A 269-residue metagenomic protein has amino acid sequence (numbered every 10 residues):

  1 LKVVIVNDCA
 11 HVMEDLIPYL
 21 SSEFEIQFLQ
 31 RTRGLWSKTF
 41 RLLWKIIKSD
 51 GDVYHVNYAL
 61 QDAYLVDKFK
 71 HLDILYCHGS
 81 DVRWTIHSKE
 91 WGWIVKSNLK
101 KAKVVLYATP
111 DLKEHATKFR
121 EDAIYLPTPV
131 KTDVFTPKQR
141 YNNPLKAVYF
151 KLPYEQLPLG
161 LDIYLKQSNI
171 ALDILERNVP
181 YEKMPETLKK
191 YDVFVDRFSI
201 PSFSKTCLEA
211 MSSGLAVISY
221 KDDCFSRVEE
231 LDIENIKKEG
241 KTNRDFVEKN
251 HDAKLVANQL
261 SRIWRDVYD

Functional and structural regions predicted by a protein language model:
H11, E230-D269: A charged, aromatic-enriched C-terminal amphipathic alpha-helix characteristic of glycosyltransferases across folds
L43-K48, S88-V105: Membrane-proximal helix-turn-helix segments that form the acceptor-binding/catalytic region of lipid-linked
V53-H55, F69-T85, L106: Active-site proximal beta-strand in glycosyltransferases
V56-D62: Short His-centered aromatic/hydrophobic patch
K100-T136: Donor nucleotide-sugar binding/catalytic pocket of nucleotide-sugar-dependent glycosyltransferases
K131-V134, R140-Y181: Conserved catalytic-core segment of nucleotide-activated headgroup transferases in glycan assembly
F198-S199: Aromatic "clamp/platform" in nucleotide-sugar-dependent glycosyltransferases that forms part of the donor/acceptor
A216-S219: Short hydrophobic beta-strand element within catalytic cores of glycosyltransferases and related nucleotide-activated
